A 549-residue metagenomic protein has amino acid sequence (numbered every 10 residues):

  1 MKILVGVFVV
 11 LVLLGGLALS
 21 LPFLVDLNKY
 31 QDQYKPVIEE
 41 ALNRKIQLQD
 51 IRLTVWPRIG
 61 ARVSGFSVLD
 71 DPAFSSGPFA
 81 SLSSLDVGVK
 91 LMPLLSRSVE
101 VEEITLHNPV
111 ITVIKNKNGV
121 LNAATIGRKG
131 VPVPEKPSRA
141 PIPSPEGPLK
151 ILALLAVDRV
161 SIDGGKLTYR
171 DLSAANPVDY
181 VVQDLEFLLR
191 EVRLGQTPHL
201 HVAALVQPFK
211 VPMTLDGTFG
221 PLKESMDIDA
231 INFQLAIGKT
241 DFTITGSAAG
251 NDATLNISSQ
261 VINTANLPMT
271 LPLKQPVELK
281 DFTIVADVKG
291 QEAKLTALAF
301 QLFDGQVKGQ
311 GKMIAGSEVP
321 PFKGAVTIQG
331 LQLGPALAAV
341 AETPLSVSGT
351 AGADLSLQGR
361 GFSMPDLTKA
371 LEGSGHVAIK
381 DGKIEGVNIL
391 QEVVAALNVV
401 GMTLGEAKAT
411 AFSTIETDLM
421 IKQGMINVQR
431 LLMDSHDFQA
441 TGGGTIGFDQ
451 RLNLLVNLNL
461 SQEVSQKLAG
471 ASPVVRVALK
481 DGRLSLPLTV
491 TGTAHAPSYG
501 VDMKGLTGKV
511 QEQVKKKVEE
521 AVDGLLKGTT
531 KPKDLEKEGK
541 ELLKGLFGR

Functional and structural regions predicted by a protein language model:
M1-F8, V12, T54, L235 (+4 more regions): Extended terminal
M1-N43: N-terminal type II signal-anchor transmembrane helix that functions as the membrane-insertion/stop-transfer segment
N43-Q47, A73-V89, A174-F187, Q207-D216 (+8 more regions): Amphipathic hydrophobic-ligand
R44, I59, S64-L188, G250 (+2 more regions): Secondary-structure transition motifs
I51, F66, I104-P109, N116 (+13 more regions): Solvent-exposed loop/turn tips at the surfaces of repeat/solenoid architectures
V131-L255, Q260-T264: Elongated, acidic membrane-bridging lipid-handling scaffolds and related periplasm/extracellular "bridge/tunnel" systems
V202, D227-Q234, E292-L298, I426-L431: Transmembrane beta-strand segments that form the barrel wall of outer-membrane beta-barrel proteins
